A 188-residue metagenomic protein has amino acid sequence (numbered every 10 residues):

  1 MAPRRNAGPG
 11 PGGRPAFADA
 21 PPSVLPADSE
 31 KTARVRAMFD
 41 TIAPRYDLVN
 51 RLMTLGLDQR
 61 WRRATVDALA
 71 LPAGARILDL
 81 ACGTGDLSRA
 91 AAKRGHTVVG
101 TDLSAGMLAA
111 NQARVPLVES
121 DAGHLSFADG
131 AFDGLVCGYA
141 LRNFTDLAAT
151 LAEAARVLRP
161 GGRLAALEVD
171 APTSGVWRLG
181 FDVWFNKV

Functional and structural regions predicted by a protein language model:
A2-R45: N-terminal, positively charged/glycine-rich alpha-helical extensions of SAM-dependent methyltransferases
R45, T54-A73: Conserved alpha-helix/loop element of class I SAM-dependent methyltransferases that forms part of the SAM/SAH-binding
Y46, L135-V136: Hydrophobic beta-strand segment of the Class I
A73, L158-R163: Short glycine-dipeptide loop
R76-L125: Class I SAM-dependent methyltransferase SAM/SAH-binding core
G123-G134: A short acidic, Gly/Pro-enriched loop at the edge of an enzyme's catalytic core that lines a small-molecule cofactor
A148-P160: A short glycine-rich, Lys/Arg-flanked "PGG" loop and its adjoining helix->strand segment in the class I
R163-K187: Conserved class I S-adenosyl-L-methionine
